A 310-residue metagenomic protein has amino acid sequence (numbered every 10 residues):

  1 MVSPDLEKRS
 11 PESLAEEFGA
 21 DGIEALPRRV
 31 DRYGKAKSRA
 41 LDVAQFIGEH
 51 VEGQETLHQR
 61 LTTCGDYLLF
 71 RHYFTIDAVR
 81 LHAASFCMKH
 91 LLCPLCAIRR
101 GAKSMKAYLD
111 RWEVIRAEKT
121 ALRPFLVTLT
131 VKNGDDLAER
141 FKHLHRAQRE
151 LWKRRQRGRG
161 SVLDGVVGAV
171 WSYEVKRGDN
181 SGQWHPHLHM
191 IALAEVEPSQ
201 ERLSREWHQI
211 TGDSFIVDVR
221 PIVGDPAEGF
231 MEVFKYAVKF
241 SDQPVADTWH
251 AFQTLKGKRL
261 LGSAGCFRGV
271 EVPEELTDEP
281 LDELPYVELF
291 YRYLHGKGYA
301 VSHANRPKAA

Functional and structural regions predicted by a protein language model:
M1-W184, A194-A310: Right-hand nucleic-acid polymerase module
M190: Cys/His-coordinated zinc-finger cores
